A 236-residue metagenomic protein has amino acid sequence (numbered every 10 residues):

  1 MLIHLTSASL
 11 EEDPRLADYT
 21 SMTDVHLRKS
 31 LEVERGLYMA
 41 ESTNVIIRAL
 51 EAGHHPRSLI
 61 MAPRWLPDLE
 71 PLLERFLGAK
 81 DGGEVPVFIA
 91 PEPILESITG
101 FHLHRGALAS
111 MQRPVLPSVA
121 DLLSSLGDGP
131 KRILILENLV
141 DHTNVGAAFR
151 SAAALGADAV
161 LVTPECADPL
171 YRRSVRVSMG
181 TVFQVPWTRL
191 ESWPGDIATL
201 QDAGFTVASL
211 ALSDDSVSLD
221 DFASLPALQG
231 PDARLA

Functional and structural regions predicted by a protein language model:
M1-A236: Post-transcriptional modification and biogenesis factors for structured RNAs of the translation apparatus
